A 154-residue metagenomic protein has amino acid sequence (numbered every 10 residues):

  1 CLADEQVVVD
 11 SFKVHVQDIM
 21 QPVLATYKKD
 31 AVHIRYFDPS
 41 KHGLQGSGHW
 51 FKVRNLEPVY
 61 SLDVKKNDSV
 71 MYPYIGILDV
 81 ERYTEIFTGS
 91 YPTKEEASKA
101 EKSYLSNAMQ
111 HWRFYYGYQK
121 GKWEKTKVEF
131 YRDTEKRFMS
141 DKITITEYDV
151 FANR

Functional and structural regions predicted by a protein language model:
L2, F37, F51, A97 (+2 more regions): Extended hydrophobic/Leu-rich segments
A3-D79: N-terminal secretory signal peptides
F12-T26, Y104-Q110, Q119, K125-R154: Low-complexity, intrinsically disordered terminal/linker segments enriched in charged and Gly/Pro repeats
L62-K66, A100-K102, T146: Residue-level detector of functional hotspots within protein domains
V80-K120, D149: Exposed beta-sheet edge and beta->alpha loop/turn motif
